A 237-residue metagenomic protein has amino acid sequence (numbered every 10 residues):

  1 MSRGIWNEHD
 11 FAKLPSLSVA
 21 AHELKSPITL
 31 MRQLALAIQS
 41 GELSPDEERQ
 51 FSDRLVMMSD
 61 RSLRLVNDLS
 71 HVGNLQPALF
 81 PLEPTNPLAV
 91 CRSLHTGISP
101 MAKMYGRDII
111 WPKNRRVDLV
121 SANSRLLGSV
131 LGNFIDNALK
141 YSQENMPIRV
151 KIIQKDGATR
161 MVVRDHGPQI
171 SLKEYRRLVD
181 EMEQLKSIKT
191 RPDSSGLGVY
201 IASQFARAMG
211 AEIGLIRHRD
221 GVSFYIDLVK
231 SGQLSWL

Functional and structural regions predicted by a protein language model:
M57-L65: Short alpha-helical segment of the dimerization/phosphotransfer core of two-component systems
Q76-P81, L119-A122: Conserved micro-motifs of the catalytic ATP-binding
M101-W111: Short conserved segments within the C-terminal catalytic ATPase subdomain
A138-L139: Short helix-loop "hinge" at the ATP-lid/N-box region of the Bergerat-fold HATPase_c
I170-Q184: Short conserved segment of the HATPase_c
